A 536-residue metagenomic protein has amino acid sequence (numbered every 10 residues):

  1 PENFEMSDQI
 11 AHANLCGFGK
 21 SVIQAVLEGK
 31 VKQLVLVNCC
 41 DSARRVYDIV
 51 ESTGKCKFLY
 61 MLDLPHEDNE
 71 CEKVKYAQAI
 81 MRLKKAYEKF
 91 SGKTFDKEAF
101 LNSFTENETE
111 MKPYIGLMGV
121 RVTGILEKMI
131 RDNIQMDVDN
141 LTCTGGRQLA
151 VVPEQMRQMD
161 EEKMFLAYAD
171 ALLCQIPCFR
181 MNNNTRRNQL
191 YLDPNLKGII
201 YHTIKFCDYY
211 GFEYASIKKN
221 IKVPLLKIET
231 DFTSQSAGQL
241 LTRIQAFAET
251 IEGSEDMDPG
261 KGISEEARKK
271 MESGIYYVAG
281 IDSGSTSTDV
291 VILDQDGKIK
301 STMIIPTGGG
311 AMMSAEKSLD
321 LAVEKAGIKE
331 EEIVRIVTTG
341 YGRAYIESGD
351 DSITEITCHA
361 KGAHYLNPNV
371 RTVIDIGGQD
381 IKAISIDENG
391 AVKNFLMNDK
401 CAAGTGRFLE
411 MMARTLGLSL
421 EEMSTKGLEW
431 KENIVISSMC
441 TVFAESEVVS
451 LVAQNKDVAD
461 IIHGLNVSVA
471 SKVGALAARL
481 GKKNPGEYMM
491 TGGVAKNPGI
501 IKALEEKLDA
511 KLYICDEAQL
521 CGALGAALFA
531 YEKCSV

Functional and structural regions predicted by a protein language model:
P1-V278, D296, C401-L409: An N-terminal assembly and electron-transfer interface module characteristic of large anaerobic redox and radical
V223-D231, E355-I356, E505-L524: Conserved phosphate-binding/catalytic loops in two-lobed NTP-binding clefts
M271-D296, V370-G390: Gly/Thr-rich phosphate-binding beta-strand-loop-beta motif of the actin/hexokinase/Hsp70
G280-M313, L321, V392-F395, D399-K400: Short glycine-rich, Thr/Ser-proximal phosphate-binding strand/loop in the N-terminal lobe of ATP-dependent enzymes
G308-M312, E388, K393-E429, L528: Glycine-rich phosphate-binding loop plus the immediately following alpha-helix
Y341-G342, G481-K507, A518-G522: Glycine-rich phosphate-binding loops at beta-strand->alpha-helix junctions
G406-L409, C515-V536: Glycine-rich phosphate-binding/hydrolytic loop that grips phosphoryl groups
S446-A477, Q519: Adenine-nucleotide phosphate-binding core of ATP-dependent small-molecule kinases
